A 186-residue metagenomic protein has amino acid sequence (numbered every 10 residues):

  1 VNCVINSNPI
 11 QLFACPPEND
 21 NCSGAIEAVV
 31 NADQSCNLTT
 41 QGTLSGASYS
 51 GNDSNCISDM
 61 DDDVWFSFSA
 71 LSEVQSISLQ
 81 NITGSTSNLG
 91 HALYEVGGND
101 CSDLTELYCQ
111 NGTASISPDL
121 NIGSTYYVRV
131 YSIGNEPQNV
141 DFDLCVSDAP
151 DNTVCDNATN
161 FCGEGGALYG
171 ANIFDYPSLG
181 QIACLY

Functional and structural regions predicted by a protein language model:
N2-V4, L185-Y186: Low-complexity/repetitive intrinsically disordered segments
C3-P9, Q138-D141: Extracellular and select intracellular beta-sandwich modules with Ser/Thr-enriched, small-residue motifs on
A14-T39, D148-N172: Boundary/junction segments of secreted and surface-exposed precursor proteins
C15-P17, V29, T40-P150, Y176-Y186: Acidic, Ser/Thr/Pro-rich low-complexity intrinsically disordered segments
